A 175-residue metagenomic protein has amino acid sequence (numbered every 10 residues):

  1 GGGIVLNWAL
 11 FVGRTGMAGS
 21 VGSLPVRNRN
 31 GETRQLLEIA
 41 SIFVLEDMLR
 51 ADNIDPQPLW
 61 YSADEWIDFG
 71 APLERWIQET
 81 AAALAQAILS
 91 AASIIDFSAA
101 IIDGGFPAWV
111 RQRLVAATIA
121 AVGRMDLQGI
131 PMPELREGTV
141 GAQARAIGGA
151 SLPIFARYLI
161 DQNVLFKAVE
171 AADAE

Functional and structural regions predicted by a protein language model:
G1-A40: Glycine-rich phosphate-binding loop of actin/hexokinase-like ATP-binding domains
N28-E175: ATP-binding/phosphotransfer module of carbohydrate and carboxylate kinases, centering on a glycine-rich
